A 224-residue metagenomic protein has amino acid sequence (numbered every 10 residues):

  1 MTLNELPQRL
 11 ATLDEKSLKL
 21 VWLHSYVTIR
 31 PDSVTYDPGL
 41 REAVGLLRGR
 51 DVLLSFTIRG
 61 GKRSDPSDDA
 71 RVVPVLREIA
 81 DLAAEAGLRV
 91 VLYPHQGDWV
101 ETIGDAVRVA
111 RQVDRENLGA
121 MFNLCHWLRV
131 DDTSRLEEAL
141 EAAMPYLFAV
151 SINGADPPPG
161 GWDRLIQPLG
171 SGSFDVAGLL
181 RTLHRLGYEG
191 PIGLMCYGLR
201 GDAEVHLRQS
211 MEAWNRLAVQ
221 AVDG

Functional and structural regions predicted by a protein language model:
M1-G49, R115-G119, P145, P157 (+1 more regions): N-terminal pre-domain/capping segments
M1-R9, Y26-G39, G61-D69, Q96-T102 (+4 more regions): Acidic-and-aromatic substrate-binding clefts and catalytic sites of carbohydrate-active enzymes
K16-K19, V52, W162-L165: Generic structural motif recognizing short loop/turn segments at the entrances and edges of beta-strands
K19, P31-A120: Active-site acidic/histidine proton-transfer and metal-coordination neighborhood in alpha/beta enzyme cores
R77-D81, G87, I103-L118, F122 (+1 more regions): Histidine-acidic metal/acid-base catalytic patches
